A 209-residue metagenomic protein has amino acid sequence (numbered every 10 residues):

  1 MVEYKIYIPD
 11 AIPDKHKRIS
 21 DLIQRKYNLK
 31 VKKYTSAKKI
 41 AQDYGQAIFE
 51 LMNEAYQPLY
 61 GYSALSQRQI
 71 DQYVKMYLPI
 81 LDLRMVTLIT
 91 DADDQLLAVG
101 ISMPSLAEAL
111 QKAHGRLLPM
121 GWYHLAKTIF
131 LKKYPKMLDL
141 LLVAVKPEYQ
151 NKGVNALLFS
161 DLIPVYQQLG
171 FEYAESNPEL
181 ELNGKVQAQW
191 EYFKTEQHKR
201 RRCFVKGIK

Functional and structural regions predicted by a protein language model:
M1, Q189-R200: Conserved acetyl-CoA-binding loop of GNAT-fold acetyltransferases
M1-T35, F204-I208: Acyl-donor-binding surface of acyltransferase catalytic domains
E3-K5, L88, I101, E175-S176: Short beta-strand segments
K5-I8, V145-Q150, S176-V186: Conserved beta-strand-loop-alpha-helix junction that forms the acyl-donor binding cleft
K33-V145: A conserved beta-strand-loop-helix scaffold within acyl/acetyltransferase catalytic domains
R116-I129, L157-Y166, S176: Low-complexity, glycine/alanine/valine/leucine- and proline-rich hydrophobic stretches
L125, M137, L141-V145, Q150-P164 (+1 more regions): Conserved acetyl-CoA-binding loop-helix of GNAT-fold acetyltransferases
M137-L138, Y166-L180: Conserved GNAT acetyl-CoA-binding A-motif
